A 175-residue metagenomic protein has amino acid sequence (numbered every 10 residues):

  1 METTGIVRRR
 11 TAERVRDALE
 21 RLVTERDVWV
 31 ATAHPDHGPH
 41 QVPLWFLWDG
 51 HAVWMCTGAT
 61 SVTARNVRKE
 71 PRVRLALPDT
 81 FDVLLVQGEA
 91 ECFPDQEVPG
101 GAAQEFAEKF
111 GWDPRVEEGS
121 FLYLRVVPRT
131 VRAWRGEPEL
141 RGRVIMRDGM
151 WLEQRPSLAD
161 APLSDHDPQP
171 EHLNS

Functional and structural regions predicted by a protein language model:
M1-R10, D82-S175: Charged, gly/pro-rich active-site loop segments
E2-W29: Short, basic/aromatic recognition patches
R14-D17, Q41-V42, T60-V62, G111: A generic local structural motif
E20-T24, R68-K69, A107: Alpha-helix boundary recognition
E25-A59, R65-V67, V73-P78, L85-Q87: Short beta-strand segments
A33-P35, R72, G111-W112, V131: Short beta-turn/strand-loop junction motif enriched in small, turn-promoting residues
D49-G50, V62-R65, F93-P94, R141-R143: A short local loop/turn or secondary-structure capping micro-motif enriched for an aromatic residue
